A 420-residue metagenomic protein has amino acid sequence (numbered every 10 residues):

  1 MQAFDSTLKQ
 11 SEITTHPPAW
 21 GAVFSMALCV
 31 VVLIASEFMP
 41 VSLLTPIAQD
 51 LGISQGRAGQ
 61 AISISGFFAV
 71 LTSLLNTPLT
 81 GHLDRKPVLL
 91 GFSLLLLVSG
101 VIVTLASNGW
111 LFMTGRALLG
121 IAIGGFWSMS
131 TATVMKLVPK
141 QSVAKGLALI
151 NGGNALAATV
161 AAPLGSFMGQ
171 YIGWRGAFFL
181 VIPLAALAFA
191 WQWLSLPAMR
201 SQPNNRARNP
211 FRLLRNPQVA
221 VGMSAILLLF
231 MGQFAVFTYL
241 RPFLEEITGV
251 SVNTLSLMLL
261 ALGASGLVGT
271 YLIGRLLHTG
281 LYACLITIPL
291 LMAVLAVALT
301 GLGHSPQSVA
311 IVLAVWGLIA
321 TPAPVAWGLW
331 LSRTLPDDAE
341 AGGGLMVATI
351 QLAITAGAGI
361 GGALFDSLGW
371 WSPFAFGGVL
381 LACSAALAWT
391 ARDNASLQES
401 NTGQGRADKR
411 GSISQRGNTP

Functional and structural regions predicted by a protein language model:
G52, D84, L105-L111, G249 (+1 more regions): Helix-breaking motifs and short loop linkers at transmembrane-helix boundaries and internal kinks in secondary membrane
L71-S107: Conserved MFS/SLC helix-loop-helix module at the cytosolic interface between two early adjacent transmembrane helices
T72-D84, V268-L281, F365: Helix-to-loop junctions at the C-terminal end of transmembrane segments in multipass secondary transporters
S99, W110-L118, Q307-V315: Paired small-residue
G109, K140-L194: Helix-loop-helix hairpin linking two adjacent transmembrane segments in secondary transporters
G115-G153: Cytoplasmic helix-loop-helix junction between adjacent transmembrane helices in 12-TM secondary transporters
A283-A326: C-terminal transmembrane helical hairpin of 12-TM major facilitator-type secondary transporters
T334-W370, F376-G377: A late C-terminal transmembrane helix in Major Facilitator Superfamily
